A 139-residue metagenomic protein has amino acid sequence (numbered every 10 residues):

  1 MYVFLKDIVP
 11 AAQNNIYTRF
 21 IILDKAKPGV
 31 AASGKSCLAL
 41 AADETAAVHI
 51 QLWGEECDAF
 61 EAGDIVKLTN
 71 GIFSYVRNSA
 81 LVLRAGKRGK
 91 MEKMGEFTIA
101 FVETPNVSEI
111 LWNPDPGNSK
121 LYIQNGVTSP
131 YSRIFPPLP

Functional and structural regions predicted by a protein language model:
M1-V30, E56, R77-P139: OB-fold nucleic-acid-binding modules
T18, A39, L68-T69: Hydrophobic residues positioned within well-ordered beta-strands of beta-sheet architectures
I21-I50: OB-fold (S1/OB) nucleic-acid-binding surfaces
D43-T45, G54-E56, I72, A85-K87: A short beta-strand motif that forms part of the nucleic acid-binding face of small beta-barrel RNA-binding folds
A46-V48, D64, S79: Short acidic/polar mixed-charge low-complexity motifs
G54-N70: Short nucleic-acid-contacting surface segments enriched for D/E, G, S/T with interspersed K/R
G71-R77: Short, charged beta-turn/beta-strand-edge "cap" motif at the junction between a beta-strand and an adjacent loop
